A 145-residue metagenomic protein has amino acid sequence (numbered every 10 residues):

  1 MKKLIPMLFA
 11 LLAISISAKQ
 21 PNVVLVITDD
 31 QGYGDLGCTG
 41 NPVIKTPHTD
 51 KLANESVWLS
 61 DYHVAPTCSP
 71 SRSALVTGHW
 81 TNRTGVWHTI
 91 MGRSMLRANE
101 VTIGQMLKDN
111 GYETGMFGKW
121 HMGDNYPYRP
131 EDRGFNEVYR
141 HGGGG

Functional and structural regions predicted by a protein language model:
K2, I16-G145: Formylglycine-dependent sulfatase
K2-F9: Sec-dependent signal peptide recognition, specifically the positively charged N-region followed immediately by
F9-S17: Hydrophobic h-region of N-terminal signal peptides that target proteins for export in Gram-negative bacteria
